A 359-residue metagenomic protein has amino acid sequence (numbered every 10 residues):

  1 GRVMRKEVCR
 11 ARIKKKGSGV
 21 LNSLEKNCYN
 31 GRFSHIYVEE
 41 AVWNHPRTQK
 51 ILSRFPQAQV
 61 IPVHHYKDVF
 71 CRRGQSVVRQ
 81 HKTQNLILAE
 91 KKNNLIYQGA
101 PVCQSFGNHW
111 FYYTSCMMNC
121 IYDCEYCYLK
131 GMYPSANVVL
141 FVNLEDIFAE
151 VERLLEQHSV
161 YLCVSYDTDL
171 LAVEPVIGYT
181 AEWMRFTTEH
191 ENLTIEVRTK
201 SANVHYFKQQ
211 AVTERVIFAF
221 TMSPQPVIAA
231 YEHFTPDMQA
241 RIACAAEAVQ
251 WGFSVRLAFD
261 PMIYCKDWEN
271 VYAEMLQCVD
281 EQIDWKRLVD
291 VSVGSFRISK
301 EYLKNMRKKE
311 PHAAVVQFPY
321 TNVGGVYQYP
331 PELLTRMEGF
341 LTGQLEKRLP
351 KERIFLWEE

Functional and structural regions predicted by a protein language model:
V3-W110: Flexible, acidic/Gly-rich N-terminal and inter-domain linker regions that tether and position cofactor-handling modules
R5-K6, I13-Q49, D280-E359: Auxiliary Fe-S-binding modules of radical SAM enzymes
I87-N108, E125-T221: Conserved Radical SAM active-site core
T114-C124: Cysteine-centered iron-sulfur cluster-binding motifs in ferredoxin-type domains/subunits of redox enzymes
E150-L155, K208, M238-W251, L341: Structured alpha-helical segments in the cores of large, soluble enzyme domains
T168-L171, A202-H205, V216-P236, P261-C265 (+2 more regions): Conserved radical SAM core fold
I177, A219-F220, W268-D284, E310-Q317: Short, electropositive alpha-helical surface patch
R241-E301, E352-L356: Conserved C-terminal portion of the radical SAM core fold that forms the substrate/S-adenosylmethionine-binding
